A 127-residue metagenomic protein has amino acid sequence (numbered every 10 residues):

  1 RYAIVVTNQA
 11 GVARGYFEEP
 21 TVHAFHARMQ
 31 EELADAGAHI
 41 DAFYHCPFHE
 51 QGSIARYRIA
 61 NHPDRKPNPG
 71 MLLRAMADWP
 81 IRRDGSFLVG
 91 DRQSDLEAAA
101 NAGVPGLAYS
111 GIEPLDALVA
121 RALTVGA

Functional and structural regions predicted by a protein language model:
Y2-N8, D41-C46: Short beta-strand segments at enzyme active-site cores
Y2-V6, R14, H26, S53: Surface-exposed, interaction-prone regions with an acidic/low-complexity signature
A3, G11, S86: Short glycine- and Lys/Arg-enriched binding-loop motifs that mark or flank ligand-binding interfaces
G11-F17: Short, solvent-exposed loop/turn segments at secondary-structure junctions
E19-A42, E50-A127: Asp-based, Mg2+/Mn2+-dependent phosphohydrolase catalytic module
